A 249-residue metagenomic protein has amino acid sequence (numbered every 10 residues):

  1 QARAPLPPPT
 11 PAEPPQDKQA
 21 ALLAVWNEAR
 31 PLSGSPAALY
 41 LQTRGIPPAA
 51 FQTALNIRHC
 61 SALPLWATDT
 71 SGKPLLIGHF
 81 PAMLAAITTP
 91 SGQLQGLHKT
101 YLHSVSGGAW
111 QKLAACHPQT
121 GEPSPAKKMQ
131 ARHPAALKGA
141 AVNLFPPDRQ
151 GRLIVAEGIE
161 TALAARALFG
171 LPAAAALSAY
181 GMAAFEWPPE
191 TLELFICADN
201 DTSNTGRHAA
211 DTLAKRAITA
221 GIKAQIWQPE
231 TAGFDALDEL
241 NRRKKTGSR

Functional and structural regions predicted by a protein language model:
Q1-M83, T88-S91, P147: TOPRIM metal-binding catalytic domain and adjacent DNA-binding surface shared by DnaG-type primases
A2, S124, N241-R243: Long, compositionally biased, charged low-complexity segments
P15-K18, A141-V142, E190-L192: A short alpha-helix capping/helix-coil boundary motif
L22-W26, Y101, A174, A217: Tryptophan-centered motif/residue detector
V25, N56, A136, G158 (+1 more regions): Residue-level preference for alpha-helix termini and adjacent loops
W66-P189: Phosphate-handling DNA/RNA-contact segment within nucleic-acid enzymes
G107, Q150-I154, I159-R249: TOPRIM fold recognition
